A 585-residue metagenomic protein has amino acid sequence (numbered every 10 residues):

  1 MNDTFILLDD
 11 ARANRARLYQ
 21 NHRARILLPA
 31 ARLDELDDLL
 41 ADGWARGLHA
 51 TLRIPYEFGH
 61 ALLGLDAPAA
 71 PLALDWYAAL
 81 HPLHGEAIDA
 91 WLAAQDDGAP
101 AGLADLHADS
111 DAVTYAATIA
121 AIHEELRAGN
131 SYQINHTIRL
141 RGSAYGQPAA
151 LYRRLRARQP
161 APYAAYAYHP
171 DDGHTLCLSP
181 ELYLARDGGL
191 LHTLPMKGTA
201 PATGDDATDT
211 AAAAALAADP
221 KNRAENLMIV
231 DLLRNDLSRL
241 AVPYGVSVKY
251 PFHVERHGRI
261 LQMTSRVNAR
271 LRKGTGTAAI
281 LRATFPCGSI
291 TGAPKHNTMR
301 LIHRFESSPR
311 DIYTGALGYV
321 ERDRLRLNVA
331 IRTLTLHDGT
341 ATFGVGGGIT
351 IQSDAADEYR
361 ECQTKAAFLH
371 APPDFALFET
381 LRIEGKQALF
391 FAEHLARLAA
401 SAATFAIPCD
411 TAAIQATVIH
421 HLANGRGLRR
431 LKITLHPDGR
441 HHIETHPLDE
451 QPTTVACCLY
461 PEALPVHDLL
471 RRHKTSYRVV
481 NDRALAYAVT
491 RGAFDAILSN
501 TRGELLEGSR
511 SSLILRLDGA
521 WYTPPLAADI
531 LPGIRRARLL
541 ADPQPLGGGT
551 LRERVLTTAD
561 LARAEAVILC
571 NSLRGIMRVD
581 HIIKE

Functional and structural regions predicted by a protein language model:
M1-E384, A496-N500: Extended alpha-helical targeting/anchoring segments, especially N-terminal organellar/secretory targeting helices
N226, R259, M263, V329 (+3 more regions): Helix-start/capping segments and mature chain N-termini
